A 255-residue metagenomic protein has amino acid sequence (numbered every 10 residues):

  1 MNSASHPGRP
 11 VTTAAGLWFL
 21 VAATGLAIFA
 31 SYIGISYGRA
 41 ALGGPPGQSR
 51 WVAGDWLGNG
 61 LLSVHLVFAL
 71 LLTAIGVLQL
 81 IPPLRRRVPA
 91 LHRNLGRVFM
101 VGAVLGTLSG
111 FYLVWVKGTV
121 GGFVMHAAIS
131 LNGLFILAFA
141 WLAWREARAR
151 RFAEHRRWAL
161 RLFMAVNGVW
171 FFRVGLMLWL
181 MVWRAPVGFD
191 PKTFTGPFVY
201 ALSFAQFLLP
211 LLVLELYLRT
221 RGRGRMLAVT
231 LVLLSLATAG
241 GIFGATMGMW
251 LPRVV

Functional and structural regions predicted by a protein language model:
N2-V255: Alpha-helical membrane insertion/targeting regions
